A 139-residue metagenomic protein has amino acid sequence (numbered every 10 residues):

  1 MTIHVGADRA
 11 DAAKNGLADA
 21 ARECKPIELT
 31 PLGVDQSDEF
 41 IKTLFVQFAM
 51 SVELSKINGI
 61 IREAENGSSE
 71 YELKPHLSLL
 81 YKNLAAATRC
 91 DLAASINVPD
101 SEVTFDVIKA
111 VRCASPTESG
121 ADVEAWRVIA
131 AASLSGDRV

Functional and structural regions predicted by a protein language model:
T2-V139: Histidine-dependent nucleotide/RNA phosphoesterase domain, centered on the 2H-phosphoesterase fold with its duplicated
